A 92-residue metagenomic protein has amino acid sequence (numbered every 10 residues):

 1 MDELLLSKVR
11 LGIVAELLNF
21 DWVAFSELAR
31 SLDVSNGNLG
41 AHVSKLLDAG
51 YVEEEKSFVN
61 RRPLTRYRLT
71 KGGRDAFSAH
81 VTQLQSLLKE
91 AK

Functional and structural regions predicted by a protein language model:
M1-N38, V59-N60, R66-R68: N-terminal helix-turn-helix DNA-binding core of bacterial DNA-binding proteins
G12-A15, K71-K92: Amphipathic alpha-helical dimerization/coiled-coil segments that flank or bridge DNA-binding/regulatory modules
H42: Residues within the DNA-recognition helix of helix-turn-helix
